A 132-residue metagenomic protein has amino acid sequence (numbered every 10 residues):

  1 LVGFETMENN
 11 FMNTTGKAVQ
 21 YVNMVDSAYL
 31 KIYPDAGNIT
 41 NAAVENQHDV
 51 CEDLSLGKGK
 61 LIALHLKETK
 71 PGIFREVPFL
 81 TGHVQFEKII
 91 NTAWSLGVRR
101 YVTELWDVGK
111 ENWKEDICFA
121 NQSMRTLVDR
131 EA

Functional and structural regions predicted by a protein language model:
V2-T6: Short catalytic-loop micro-motif centered on adjacent basic/acidic residues
F11-A132: Histidine-acidic metal/acid-base catalytic patches
